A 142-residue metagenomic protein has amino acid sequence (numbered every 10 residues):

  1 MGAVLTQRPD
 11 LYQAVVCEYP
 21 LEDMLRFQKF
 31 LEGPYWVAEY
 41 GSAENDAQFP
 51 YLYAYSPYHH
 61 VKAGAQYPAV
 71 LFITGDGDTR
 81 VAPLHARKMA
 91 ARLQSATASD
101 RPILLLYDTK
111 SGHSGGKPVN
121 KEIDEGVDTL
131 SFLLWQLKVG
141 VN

Functional and structural regions predicted by a protein language model:
M1-N142: Active-site-proximal cap/loop segments of hydrolase catalytic domains
